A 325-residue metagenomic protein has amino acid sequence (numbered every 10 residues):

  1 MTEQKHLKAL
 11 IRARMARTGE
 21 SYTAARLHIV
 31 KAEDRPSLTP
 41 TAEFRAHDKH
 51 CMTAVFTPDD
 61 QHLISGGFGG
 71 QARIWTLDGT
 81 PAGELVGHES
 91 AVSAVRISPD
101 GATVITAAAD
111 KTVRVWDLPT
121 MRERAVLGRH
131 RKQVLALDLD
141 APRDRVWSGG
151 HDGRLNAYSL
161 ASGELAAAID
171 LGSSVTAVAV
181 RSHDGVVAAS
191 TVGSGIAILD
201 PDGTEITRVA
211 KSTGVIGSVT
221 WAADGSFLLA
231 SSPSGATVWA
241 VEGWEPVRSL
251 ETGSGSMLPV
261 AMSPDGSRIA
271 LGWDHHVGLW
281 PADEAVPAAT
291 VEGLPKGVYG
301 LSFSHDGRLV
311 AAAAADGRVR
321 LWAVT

Functional and structural regions predicted by a protein language model:
D34-D48: A short helix->beta-strand "capping" segment at the edge of beta-propeller domains
F44-C51, V86-V92, G128-V134, I169-V175 (+3 more regions): WD40/WD-repeat beta-propeller blade N-cap
K49, G69-R73, S90-S93, D110-R114 (+6 more regions): Short coil/turn segments within WD40 beta-propeller repeats
P58-D59, P99-D100, L139-R143, S182-H183 (+3 more regions): Residue-level detector of Asp-centered blade-edge/turn motifs that repeat once per structural unit in beta-propeller
T76-T80, L118-M121, L160-G163, D200-T204 (+3 more regions): Short loop/turn segments that connect beta-strands within beta-propeller blades
Y299-T325: Blade-level signature of beta-propeller repeat domains, shared across WD40, Kelch, NHL, RCC1 and BNR/Asp-box propellers
